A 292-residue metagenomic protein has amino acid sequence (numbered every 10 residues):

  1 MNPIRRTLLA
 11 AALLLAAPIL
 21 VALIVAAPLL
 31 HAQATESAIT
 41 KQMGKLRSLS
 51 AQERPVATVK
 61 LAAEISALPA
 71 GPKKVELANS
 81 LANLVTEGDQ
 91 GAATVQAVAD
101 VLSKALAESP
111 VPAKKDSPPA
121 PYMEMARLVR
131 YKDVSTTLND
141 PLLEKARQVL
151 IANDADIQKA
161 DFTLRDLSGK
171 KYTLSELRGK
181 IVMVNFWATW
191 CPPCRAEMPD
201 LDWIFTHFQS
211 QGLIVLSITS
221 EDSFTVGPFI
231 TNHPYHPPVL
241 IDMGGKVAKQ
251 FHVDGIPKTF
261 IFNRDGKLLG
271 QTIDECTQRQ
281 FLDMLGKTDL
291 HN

Functional and structural regions predicted by a protein language model:
N2-V21: Bacterial N-terminal signal peptides that target proteins for export
E36-M123: Alpha-helical, heptad-rich or low-complexity scaffold/stalk segments that mediate oligomerization or tethering
D116-D161, L177-R178: N-proximal helix/coil linker or "cap" segments that precede and/or mark the start of modular domains
T163, L216, G227-D265: Short, internal strand/loop/helix patches that form the active-site neighborhood or redox-interaction surface
T163-V182, F208: A short beta-strand-turn-helix
K180-V182, F186-W190, D222, G255: Short pre-active-site segment immediately N-terminal to redox-active cysteine/selenocysteine motifs in thiol-based
F186-W203: Conserved redox-active cysteine motifs that mediate thiol-disulfide chemistry, especially di-cysteine Cys-X(1-2)-Cys
I261-N292: Thiol-/selenol-based redox modules, centered on thioredoxin-like and closely related oxidoreductase domains
